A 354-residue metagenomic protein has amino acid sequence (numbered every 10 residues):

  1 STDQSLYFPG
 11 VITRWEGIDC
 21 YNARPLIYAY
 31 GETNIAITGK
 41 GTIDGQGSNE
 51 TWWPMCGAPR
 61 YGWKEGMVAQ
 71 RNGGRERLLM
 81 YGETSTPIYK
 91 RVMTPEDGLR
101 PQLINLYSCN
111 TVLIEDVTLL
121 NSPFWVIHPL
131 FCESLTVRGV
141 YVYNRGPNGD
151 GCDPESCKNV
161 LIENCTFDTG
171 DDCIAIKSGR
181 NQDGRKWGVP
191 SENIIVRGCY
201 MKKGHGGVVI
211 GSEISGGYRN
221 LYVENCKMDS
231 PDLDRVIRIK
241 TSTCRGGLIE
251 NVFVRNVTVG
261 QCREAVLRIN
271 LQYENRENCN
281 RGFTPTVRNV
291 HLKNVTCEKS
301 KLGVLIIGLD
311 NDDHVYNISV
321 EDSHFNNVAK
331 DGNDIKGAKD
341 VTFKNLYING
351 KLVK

Functional and structural regions predicted by a protein language model:
S1-K354: Extracellular/periplasmic carbohydrate-active domains that bind, remodel, or depolymerize complex polysaccharides
